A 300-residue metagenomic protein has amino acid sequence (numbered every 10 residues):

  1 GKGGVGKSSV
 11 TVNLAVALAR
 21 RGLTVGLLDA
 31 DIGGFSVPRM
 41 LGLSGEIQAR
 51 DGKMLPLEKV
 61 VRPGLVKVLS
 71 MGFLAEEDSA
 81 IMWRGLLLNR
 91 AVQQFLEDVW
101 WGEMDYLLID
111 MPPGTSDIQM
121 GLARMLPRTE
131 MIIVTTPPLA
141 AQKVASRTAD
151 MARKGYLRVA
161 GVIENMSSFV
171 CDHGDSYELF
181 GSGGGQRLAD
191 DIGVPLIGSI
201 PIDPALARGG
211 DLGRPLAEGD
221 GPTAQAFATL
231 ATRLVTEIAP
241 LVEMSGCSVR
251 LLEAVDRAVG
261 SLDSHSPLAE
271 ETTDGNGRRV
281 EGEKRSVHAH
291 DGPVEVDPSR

Functional and structural regions predicted by a protein language model:
G1-V25: Walker A (P-loop) phosphate-binding motif
G3, D29, V37, L69 (+7 more regions): Residue-level signature of catalytic and energy-coupling elements of molecular machines, predominantly ATP/GTP-dependent
L18-I81, N89-A91, L96, Q186: Phosphate-binding loop that captures ATP/GTP phosphates
I32-G34, L74-E76, P113-T115, P137-A141 (+2 more regions): Conserved nucleotide-binding/hydrolysis micro-motifs of P-loop NTPases
L65, E103-L107, E130: Loop/turn-to-beta-strand initiation segments
F73-I81, F95-Q119: Switch II (G3) loop of P-loop NTPases
Q119-L139: Inter-motif core of Ras-like GTPase G domains
A149-R300: C-terminal lobe/tail of nucleotide-utilizing enzymes
